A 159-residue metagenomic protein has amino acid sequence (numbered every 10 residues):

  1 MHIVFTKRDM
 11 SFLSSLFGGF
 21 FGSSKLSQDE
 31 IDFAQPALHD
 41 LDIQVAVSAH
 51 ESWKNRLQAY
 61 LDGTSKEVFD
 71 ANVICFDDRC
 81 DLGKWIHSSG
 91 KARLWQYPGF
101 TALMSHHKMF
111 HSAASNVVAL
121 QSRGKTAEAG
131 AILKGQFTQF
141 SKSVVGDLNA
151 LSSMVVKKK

Functional and structural regions predicted by a protein language model:
M1-K159: N-terminal membrane-sensor/transducer module of prokaryotic signaling receptors
